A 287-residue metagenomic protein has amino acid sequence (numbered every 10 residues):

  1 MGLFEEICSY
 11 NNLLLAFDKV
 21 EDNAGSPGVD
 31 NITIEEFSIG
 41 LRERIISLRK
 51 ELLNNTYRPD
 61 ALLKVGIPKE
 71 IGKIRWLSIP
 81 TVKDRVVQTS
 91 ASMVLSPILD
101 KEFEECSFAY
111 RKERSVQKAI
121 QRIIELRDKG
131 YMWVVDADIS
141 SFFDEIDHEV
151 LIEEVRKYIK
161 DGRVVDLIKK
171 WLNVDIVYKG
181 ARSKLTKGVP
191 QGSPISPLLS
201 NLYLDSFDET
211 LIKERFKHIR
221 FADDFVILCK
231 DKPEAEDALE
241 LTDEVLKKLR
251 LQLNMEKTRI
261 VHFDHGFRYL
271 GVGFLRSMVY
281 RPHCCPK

Functional and structural regions predicted by a protein language model:
M1-R42: Non-catalytic, polymerase-adjacent accessory regions of viral genome-replication enzymes
I7, T81, C229: Conserved residues at beta->alpha junctions
A16-V20, S90, L167-L172: Short alpha-helical scaffolding segments that buttress acidic/His motifs in well-ordered protein cores
D22-E35, P68-L77, E104-C106: Glycine-/proline-rich flexible loop or hinge segments
R44, E51-L52, Y57-G66, E70 (+2 more regions): Conserved polymerase palm-domain catalytic core
R44-I46, M93-V94: Central hydrophobic cores of alpha-helical transmembrane segments in multi-pass inner-membrane proteins across all
L77-V94, I98-K101: Hydrophobic alpha-helical hairpins/lids featuring a short glycine-rich hinge
V272-K287: Active-site and adjacent loop segments of nucleotide-processing enzymes that use two-metal-ion phosphate chemistry
